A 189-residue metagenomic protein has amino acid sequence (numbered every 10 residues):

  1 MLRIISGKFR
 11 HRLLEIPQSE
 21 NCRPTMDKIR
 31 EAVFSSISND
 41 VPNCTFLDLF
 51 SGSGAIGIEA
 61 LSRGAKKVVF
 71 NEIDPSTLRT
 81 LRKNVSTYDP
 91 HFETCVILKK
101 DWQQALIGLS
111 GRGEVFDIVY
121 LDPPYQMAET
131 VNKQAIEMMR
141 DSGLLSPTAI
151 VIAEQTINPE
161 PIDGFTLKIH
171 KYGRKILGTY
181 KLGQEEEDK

Functional and structural regions predicted by a protein language model:
M1-K189: Class I S-adenosyl-L-methionine-dependent methyltransferase catalytic core
